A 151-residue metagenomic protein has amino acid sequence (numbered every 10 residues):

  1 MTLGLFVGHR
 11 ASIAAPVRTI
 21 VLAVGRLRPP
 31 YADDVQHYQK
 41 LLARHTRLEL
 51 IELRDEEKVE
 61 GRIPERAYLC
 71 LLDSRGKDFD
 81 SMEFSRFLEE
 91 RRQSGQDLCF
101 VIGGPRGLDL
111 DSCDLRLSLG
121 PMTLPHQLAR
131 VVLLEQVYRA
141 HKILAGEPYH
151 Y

Functional and structural regions predicted by a protein language model:
M1-A14: N-terminal amphipathic/basic-hydrophobic helices that include classical n-h-c signal peptides and signal-anchor
I13-Q39: N-terminal beta1-alpha1 ligand-phosphate binding loop
L22-V24, L72, V101: Short hydrophobic segments within beta-strands
L27, S74-K77, G104-G107: Short glycine-rich anion-binding loops that position phosphate/pyrophosphate groups of nucleotides and phosphorylated
Y31-D33, D80-M82, D109-S112, L128: Short glycine-/acidic-enriched loop or helix-start segments at secondary-structure transitions that form or flank
A43-C99: S-adenosyl-L-methionine/SAH cofactor-binding core of RNA-modifying enzymes
D97-D109: Short glycine-rich, acidic/polar surface loops and turns
R106, L110-Y151: Structured adenosyl-cofactor binding patch, chiefly the S-adenosyl-L-methionine
